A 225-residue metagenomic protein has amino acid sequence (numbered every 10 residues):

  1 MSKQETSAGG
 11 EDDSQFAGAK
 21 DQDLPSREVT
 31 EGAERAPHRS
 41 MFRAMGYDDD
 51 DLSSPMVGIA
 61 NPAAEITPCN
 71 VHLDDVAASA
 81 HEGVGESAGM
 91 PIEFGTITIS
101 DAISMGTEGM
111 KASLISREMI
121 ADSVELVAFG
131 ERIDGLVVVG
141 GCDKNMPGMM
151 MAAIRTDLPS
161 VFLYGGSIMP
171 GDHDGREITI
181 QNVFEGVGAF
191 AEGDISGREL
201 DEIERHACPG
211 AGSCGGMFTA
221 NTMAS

Functional and structural regions predicted by a protein language model:
S2-D51, A78, E86: N-terminal amphipathic/basic leader segments beginning at the initiator methionine
F16-D21, T30, I103-S113, G175-G186: Active-site-proximal helix-loop elements at catalytic-domain edges
D21-E28, P55-P68, G210-C214, S225: Glycine-rich phosphate/diphosphate-binding loops and the adjacent beta-loop-alpha structural elements that coordinate
Q22-A36, C69-A77, T98-A102, H173-I178 (+1 more regions): Short charge-dense sequence patches
L24, A36-F42, N61, F190 (+1 more regions): Residue-level signal for pocket-adjacent positions within structured domains
E31, R43-Y47, P68, D75 (+7 more regions): Generic structural "secondary-structure junction" signal
D50-Y164: Long, structured ligand/cofactor-binding scaffold of large enzymes
S113-S225: Active-site cavity-forming subdomains of large catalytic enzyme subunits
